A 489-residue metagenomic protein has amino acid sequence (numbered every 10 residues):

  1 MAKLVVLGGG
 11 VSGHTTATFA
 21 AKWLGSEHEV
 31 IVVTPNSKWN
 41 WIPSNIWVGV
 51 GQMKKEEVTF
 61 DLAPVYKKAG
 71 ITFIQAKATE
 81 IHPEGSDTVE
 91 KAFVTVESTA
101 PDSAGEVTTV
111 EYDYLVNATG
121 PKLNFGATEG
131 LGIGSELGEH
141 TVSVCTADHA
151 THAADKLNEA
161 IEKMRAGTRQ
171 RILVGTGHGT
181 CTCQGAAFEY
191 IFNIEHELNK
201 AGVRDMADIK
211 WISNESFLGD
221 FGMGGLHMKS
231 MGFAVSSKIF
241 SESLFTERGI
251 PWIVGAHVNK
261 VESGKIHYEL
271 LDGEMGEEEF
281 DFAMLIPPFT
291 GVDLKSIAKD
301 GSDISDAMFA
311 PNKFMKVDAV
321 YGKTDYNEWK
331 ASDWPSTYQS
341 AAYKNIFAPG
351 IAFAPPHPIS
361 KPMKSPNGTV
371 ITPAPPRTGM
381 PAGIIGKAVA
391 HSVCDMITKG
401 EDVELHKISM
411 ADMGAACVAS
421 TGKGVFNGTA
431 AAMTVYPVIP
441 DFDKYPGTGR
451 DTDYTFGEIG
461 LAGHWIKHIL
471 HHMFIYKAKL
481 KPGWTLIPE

Functional and structural regions predicted by a protein language model:
A2-Q75, H178-G232, T485: Beta1-alpha1 glycine-rich phosphate/pyrophosphate-binding loop at the start of Rossmann-like nucleotide-binding domains
E29, K68-V96, E195-A319, D325-Y326 (+1 more regions): A Rossmann-like FAD-binding core segment of flavoenzymes
I31-V33, Q170-L198, W211, T337-T372 (+2 more regions): Active-site substrate-recognition segment that forms the wall of the catalytic cavity or substrate channel
I74-E189, N193-G202, M284: FAD-binding core/adjacent interface of flavoenzyme oxidoreductases
N124, S135-T168, D281, I286-M380: FAD-site-proximal beta/loop scaffold in flavoenzymes
A154, N158-E247, P251-G255, T372-A416: Rossmann-like dinucleotide-binding core of oxidoreductases
T378-P381, A388-E489: C-terminal, flexible cofactor-proximal segment of oxidoreductases
